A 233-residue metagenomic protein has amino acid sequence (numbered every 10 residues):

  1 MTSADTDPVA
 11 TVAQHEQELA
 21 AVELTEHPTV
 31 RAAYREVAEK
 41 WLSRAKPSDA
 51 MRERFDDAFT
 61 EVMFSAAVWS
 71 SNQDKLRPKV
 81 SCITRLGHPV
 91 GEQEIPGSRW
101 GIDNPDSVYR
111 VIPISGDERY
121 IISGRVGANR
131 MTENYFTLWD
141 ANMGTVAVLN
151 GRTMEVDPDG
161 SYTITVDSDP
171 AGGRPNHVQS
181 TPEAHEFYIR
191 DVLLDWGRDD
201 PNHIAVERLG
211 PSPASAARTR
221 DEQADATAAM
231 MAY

Functional and structural regions predicted by a protein language model:
M1-Y233: A compositional/structural signature for long, glycine/proline-rich flexible linkers and loops on extracytoplasmic
